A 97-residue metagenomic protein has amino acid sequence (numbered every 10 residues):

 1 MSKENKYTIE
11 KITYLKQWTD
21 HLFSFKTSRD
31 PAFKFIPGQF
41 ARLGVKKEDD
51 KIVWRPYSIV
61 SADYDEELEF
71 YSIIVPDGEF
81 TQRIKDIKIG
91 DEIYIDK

Functional and structural regions predicted by a protein language model:
S2-D91: Ferredoxin-reductase
G44, D96-K97: Residue-level recognition of conserved beta-strand edge/terminus positions
